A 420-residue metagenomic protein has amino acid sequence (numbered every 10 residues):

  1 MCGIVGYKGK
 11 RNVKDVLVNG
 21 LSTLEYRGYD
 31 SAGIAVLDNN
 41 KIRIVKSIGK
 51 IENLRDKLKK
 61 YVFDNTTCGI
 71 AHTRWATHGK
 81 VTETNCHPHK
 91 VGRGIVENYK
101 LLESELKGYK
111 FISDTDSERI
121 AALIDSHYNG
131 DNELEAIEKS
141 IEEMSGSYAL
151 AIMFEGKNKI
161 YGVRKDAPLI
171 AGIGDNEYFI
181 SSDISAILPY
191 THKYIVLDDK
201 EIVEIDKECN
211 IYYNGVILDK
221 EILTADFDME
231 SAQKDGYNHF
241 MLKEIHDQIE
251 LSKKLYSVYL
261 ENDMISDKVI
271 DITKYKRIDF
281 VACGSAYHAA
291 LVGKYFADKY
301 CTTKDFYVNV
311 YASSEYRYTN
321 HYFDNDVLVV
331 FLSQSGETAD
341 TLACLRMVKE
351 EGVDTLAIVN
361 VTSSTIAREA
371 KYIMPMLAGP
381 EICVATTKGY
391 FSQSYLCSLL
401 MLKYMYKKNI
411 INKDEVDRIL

Functional and structural regions predicted by a protein language model:
M1-K234, N238-H239, E250-S257, N262-K274 (+2 more regions): Conserved short alpha-helical segments that host acidic/polar catalytic motifs at enzyme active sites
E208-E244, E250, Y372-M376, I382 (+1 more regions): Terminal amphipathic helices with adjacent charged low-complexity linkers/tails
I249, L420: Short amphipathic alpha-helical/adjacent loop interface patches that line ligand and macromolecule-binding sites
T273-I419: Glycine-rich phosphate-binding loops that contact phosphosugars or nucleotide phosphates
